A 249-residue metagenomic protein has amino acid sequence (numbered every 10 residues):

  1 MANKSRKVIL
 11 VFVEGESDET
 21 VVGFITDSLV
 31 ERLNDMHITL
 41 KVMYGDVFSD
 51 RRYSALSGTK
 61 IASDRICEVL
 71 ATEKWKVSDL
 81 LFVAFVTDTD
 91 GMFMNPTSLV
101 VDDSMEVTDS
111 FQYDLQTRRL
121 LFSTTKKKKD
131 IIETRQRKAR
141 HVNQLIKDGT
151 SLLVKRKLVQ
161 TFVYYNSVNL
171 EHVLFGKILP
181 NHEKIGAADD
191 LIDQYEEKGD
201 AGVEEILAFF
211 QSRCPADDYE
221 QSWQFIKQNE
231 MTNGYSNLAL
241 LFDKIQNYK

Functional and structural regions predicted by a protein language model:
A2-R6, E19-Y44, F48, Y53 (+1 more regions): C-terminal accessory helical subdomains adjacent to catalytic cores in phosphodiester- and nucleotide-handling enzymes
L10-V13: Short hydrophobic beta-strand that contains or immediately precedes a catalytic carboxylate
